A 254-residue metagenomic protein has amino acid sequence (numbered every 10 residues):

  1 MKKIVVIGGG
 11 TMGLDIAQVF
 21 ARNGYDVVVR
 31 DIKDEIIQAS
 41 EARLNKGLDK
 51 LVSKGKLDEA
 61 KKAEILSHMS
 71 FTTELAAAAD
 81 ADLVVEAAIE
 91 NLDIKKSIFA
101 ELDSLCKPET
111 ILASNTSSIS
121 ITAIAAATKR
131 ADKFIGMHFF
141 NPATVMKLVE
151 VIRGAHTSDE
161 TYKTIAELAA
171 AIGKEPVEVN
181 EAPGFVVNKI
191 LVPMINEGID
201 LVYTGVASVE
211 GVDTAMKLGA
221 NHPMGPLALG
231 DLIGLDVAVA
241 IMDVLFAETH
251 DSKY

Functional and structural regions predicted by a protein language model:
M1-K50, K54, S70: NAD(P)+-binding Rossmann beta1-loop-alpha1 motif at the extreme N-terminus of oxidoreductases
I7, R30, T72, A87 (+3 more regions): Structural motif
N23-Y25, R130, V149-A182, M194-P223: Internal alpha-helical scaffold of NAD(P)-dependent oxidoreductase catalytic cores
V29-K62, V151-T161, P176, P183-L191: Rossmann-like dinucleotide-binding cores of NAD(P)H-dependent redox enzymes
I36-A39, K50-I111, I119: Rossmann-like NAD(P)-binding element
G47, K147-L148, M194-G198, G225 (+1 more regions): A general alpha-helix detector
K96-L148, R153-Y162, A166: Rossmann-fold NAD(P)-binding glycine/threonine-rich loop
E210, T214-Y254: Interdomain hinge/lid region at the active-site interface of Rossmann-like NAD(P)-dependent oxidoreductases
